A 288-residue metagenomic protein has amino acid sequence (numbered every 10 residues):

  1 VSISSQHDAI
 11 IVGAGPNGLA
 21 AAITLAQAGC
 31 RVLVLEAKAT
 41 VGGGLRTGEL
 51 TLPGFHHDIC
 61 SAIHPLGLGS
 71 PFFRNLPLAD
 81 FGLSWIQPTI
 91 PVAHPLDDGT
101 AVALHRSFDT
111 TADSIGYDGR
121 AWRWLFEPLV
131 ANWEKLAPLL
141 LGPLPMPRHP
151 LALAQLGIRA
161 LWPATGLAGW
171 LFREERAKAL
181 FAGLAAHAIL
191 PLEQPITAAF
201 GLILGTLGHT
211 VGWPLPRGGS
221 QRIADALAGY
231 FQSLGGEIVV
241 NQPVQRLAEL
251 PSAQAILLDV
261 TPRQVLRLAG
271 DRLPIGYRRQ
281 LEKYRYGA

Functional and structural regions predicted by a protein language model:
I3-A131: N-terminal glycine-rich phosphate/pyrophosphate-binding loop and immediately adjacent elements
Q6-D8, R217, N241: Phosphate-coordination loops involved in phosphoryl transfer and adenosine-cofactor binding
A28, L167-L171, G183, A226 (+3 more regions): Generic, well-ordered alpha-helical scaffold segments in large soluble proteins
D97-I196: Rossmann-like flavin
A152-G166, L207-G229: Short beta-strand to alpha-helix junction loop
T197-G208: Residues forming anionic-ligand binding surfaces in small-molecule and nucleic-acid pockets of primarily soluble enzymes
P214-D225, S233, L247, S252-A288: Glycine-rich loop(s) and the adjacent beta-strand/alpha-helix scaffold that form part
Y230-V244: A conserved beta-strand/loop element that lines the FAD pocket in flavoprotein oxidoreductases
